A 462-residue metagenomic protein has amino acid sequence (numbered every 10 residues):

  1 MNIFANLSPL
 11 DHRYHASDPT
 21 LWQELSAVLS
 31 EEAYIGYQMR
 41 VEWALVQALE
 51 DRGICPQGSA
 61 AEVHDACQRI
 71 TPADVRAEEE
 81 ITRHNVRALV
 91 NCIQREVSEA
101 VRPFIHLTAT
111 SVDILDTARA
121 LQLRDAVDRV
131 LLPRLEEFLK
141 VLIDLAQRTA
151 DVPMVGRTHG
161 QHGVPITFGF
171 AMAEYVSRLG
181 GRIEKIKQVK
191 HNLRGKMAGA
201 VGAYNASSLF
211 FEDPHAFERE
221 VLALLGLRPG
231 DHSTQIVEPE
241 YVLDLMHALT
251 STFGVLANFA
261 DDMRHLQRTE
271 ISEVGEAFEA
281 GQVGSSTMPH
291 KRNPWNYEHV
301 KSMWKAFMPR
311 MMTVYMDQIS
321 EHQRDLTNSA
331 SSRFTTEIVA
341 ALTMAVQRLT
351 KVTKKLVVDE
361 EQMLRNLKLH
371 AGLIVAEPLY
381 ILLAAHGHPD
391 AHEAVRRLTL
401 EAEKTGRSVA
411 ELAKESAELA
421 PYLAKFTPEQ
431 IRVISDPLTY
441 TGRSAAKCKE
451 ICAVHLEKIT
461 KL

Functional and structural regions predicted by a protein language model:
M1-A198, G202-Y204, H215-E220, P229 (+5 more regions): A helix-coil-helix interface module used to build multimeric assemblies and to scaffold catalytic/cofactor sites
L45-A48, C92, E96, A126 (+18 more regions): Generic, well-ordered alpha-helical scaffold segments in large soluble proteins
R134, G160-E174, R178, L209-D213 (+7 more regions): Short, contiguous, pocket-lining structural segments that sit at or immediately flank catalytic/ligand-binding sites
Q147-G169, E273-K291, H322-S329, K354-I374: Glycine-rich cofactor-pocket loops
E238-E273, F278-V339: A conserved active-site cap/scaffold subdomain adjacent to cofactor or substrate pockets
A280, D359, V395-E401: Active/binding-pocket-proximal capping segment
A306-D390, A394: Long, amphipathic alpha-helical stalk/connector segments used for oligomerization, subunit docking, or mechanical
